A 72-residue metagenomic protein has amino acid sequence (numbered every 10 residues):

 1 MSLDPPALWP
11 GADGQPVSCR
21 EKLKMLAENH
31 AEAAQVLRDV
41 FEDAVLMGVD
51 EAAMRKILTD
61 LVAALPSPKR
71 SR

Functional and structural regions predicted by a protein language model:
M1-A34, R38: N-terminal acidic leader/helix
M25-K69: Amphipathic, hydrophobic secondary-structure cores in small proteins
